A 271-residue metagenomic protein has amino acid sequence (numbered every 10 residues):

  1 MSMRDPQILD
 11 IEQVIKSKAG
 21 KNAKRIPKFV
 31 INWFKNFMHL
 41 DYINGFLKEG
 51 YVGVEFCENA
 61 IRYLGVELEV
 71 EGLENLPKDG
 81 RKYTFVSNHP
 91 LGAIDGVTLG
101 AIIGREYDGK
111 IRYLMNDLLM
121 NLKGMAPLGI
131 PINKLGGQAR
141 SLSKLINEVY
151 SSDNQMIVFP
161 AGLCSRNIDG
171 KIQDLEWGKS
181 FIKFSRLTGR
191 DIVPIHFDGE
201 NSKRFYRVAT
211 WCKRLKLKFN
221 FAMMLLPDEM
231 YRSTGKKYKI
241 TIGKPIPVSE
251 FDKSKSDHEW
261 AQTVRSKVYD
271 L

Functional and structural regions predicted by a protein language model:
M1-Y83, G96-T98, A126: Membrane-anchoring hydrophobic helices of lipid-metabolizing enzymes
R4-Q7, L142-L271: Non-catalytic C-terminal accessory region of glycerolipid acyltransferases and related lyso-lipid remodeling enzymes
K21-N36, D41-K48, L122-K123, K203-G235: Alpha-helical membrane-targeting segments
H39, G80-G137: Catalytic core of membrane glycerolipid acyltransferases/transacylases, capturing the structured, soluble-facing
F46, A60-V66, I132-Q138, G170-K171: Short, flexible loop segments at the rims of nucleotide/cofactor-binding pockets, characterized by
V66-N75, L114-D117, R140-E148: Short, charged beta->alpha transition segments
E71-L73, L114-N116, I132, G243-P245 (+1 more regions): Conserved beta-strand termini and adjacent loop/short-helix elements that scaffold enzyme active sites in alpha/beta
N75-P77, L118-M120, G136, G199 (+1 more regions): Residue-level detector of flexible, active-site-proximal loop/helix-junction positions within diverse enzyme catalytic
